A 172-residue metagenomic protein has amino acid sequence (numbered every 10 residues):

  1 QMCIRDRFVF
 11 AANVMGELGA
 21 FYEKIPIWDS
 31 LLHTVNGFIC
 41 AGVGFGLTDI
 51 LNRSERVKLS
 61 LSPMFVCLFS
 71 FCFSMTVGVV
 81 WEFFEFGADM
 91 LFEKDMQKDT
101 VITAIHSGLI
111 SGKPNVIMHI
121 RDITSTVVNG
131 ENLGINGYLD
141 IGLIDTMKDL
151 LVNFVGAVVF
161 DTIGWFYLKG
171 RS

Functional and structural regions predicted by a protein language model:
M2-I4: Short, small-residue-biased leader/transition segments that mark boundaries at the very start of proteins
R7-L18, M75-V79: Aromatic-anchored segments of alpha-helical transmembrane domains
F8, G37, A41-F45, V77-W81: Alpha-helical transmembrane segments of polytopic integral membrane proteins, especially the permease/helical cores
A11-E23, L47, L51-N52: Membrane-helix exit/interface motif
L18-D29, G78-F160: Interfacial helix-loop-helix junctions of multi-pass membrane proteins
P26, L59-V77: Interfacial segments of alpha-helical transmembrane regions
V35-N52, L91-M96, V155-L168: Membrane-interfacial alpha-helical segments at the cytosolic side of multi-pass membrane proteins
T48-S62, I102-I105, K169-G170: Alpha-helical transmembrane bundle and helix-membrane interface signal in multi-pass integral membrane proteins
